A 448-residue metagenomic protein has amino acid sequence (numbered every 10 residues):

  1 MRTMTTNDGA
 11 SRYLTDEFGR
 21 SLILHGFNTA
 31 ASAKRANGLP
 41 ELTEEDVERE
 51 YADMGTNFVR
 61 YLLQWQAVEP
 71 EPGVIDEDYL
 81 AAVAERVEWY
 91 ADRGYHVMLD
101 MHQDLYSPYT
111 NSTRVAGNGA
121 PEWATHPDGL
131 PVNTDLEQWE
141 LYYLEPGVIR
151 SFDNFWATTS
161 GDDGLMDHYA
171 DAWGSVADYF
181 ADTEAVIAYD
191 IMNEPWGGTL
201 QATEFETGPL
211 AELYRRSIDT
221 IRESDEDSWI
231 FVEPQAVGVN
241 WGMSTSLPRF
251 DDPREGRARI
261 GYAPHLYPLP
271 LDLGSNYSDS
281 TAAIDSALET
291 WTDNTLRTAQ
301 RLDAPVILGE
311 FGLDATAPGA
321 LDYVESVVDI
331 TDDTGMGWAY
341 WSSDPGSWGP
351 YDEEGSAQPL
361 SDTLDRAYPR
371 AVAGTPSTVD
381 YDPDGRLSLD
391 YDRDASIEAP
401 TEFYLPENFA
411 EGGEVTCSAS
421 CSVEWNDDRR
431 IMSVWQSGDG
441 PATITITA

Functional and structural regions predicted by a protein language model:
T3-T6, A157-T334: Extracellular glycoside hydrolase catalytic/binding regions
T5-S228, P234-W241: Active-site mouth of glycoside hydrolases
L22, Q64, G309-G312, S343 (+2 more regions): Short, loop-centered acidic/histidine patches that primarily coordinate divalent metals
A33, P268-P270, D344-G346: Short loop/turn segments at secondary-structure transitions that flank enzyme active sites
V74-D76, S112-A116, T245-L247, D322-V324 (+1 more regions): Short low-complexity, flexible loop/linker segments enriched in glycine and/or proline with clustered acidic
E140-Y143, D251, A263, P318-S418 (+1 more regions): Aromatic-rich peripheral "rim/lid" segments of glycoside hydrolase catalytic domains that contact and position glycan
A419-V423: Short, solvent-exposed loop/linker segments at beta-strand-coil boundaries, enriched for Pro/Gly and Ser/Thr
